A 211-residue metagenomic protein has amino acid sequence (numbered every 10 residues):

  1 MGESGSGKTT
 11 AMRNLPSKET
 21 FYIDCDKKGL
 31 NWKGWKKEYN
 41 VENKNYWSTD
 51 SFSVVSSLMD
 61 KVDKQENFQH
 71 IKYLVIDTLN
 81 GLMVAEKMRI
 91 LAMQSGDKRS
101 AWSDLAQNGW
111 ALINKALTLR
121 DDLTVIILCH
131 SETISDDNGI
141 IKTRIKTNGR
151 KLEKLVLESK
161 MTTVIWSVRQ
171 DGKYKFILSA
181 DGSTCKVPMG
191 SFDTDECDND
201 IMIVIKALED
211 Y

Functional and structural regions predicted by a protein language model:
M1-V75, N80-G81: Conserved P-loop
A11-N14, Q65, A116-L119, K154-E158 (+1 more regions): A general structural signal for short secondary-structure junctions and capping/turn motifs
S17-T20, R120-L123, S159-T163: Short glycine-/polar-rich loops that comprise or flank the Walker A/P-loop and associated switch/sensor motifs
K33, E86-K87, D171: Hydrophobic alpha-helical membrane-insertion segments
Y73-L155: P-loop NTPase motor core
V125-D198: Phosphate-binding/switch region of NTP-binding enzymes
T194-Y211: Charged phosphate-binding loop/patch that engages nucleotide di/tri-phosphates or the phosphate backbone of nucleic
